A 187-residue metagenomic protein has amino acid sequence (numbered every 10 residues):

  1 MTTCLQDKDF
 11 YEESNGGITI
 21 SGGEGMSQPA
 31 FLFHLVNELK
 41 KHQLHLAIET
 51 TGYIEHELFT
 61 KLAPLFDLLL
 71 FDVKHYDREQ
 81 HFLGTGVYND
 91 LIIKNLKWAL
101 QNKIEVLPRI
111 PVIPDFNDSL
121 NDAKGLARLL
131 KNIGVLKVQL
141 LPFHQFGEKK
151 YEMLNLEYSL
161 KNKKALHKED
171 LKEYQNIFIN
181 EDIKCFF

Functional and structural regions predicted by a protein language model:
L5-L141, F146: Conserved AdoMet/S-adenosylmethionine-binding subsite of the radical SAM
I113-F187: Radical SAM enzyme [4Fe-4S]-AdoMet core and its adjacent flexible, acidic and glycine-rich loops/tails across
